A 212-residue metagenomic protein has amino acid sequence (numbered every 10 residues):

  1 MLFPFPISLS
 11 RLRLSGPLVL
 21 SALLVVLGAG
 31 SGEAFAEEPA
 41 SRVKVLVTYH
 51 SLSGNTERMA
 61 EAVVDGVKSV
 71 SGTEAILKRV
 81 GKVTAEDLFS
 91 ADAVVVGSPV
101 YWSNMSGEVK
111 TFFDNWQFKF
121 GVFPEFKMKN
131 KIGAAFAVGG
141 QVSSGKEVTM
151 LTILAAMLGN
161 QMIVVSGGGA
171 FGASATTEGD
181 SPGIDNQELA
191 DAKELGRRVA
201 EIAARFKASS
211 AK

Functional and structural regions predicted by a protein language model:
M1-L12: N-terminal secretory signal peptides that target proteins for export/translocation
R13-G30: Bacterial N-terminal signal peptides
A34-A36: Boundary at the C-terminal end of the N-terminal hydrophobic targeting segment
R42-V67: N-terminal beta1-alpha1 ligand-phosphate binding loop
E61-T73, L158-G159: Short helix-loop-beta junction
T73-K82: A short beta-strand-loop structural module common to alpha/beta enzyme folds
G81-G167: Helix-loop-strand module that forms the ligand-binding subsite of alpha/beta enzymes
T84, V165-K212: Glycine-rich phosphate/pyrophosphate-binding loop and the adjoining helix
